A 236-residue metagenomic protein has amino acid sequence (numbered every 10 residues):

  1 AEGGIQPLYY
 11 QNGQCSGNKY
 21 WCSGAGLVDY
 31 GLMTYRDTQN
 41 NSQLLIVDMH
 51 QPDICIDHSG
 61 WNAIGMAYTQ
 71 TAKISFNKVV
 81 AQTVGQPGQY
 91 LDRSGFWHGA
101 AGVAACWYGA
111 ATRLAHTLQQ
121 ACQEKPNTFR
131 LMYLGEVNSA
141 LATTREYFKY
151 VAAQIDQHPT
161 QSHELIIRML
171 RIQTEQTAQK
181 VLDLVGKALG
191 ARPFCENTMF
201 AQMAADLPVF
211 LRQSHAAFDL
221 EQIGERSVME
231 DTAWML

Functional and structural regions predicted by a protein language model:
A1-L27, S227-V228: Glycine-rich flavin
G4, L27-D29, N41, G60 (+1 more regions): A generic structural signal for well-ordered coil/turn residues at beta-strand boundaries that shape enzyme active-site
C15-G17, L45, F76, A111 (+1 more regions): Buried hydrophobic positions in well-ordered alpha/beta secondary-structure cores of metabolic enzymes
N18-Q51: DPxDG-like acidic metal-binding loop motif
W61-R145: Glycine-rich beta->alpha junctions and the first turn(s) of the following alpha-helix
G109, G135-A142, R168, I172-Q179 (+1 more regions): Generic structural signal for well-ordered, non-transmembrane alpha-helical segments in soluble/cytosolic regions
T143-E175, D183-C195: C-terminal helix-coil-helix/basic helical segment that borders enzyme active sites and/or dimer interfaces and provides
R192-L236: Glycine-rich phosphate/cofactor-binding loops in nucleotide/flavin-utilizing enzymes
